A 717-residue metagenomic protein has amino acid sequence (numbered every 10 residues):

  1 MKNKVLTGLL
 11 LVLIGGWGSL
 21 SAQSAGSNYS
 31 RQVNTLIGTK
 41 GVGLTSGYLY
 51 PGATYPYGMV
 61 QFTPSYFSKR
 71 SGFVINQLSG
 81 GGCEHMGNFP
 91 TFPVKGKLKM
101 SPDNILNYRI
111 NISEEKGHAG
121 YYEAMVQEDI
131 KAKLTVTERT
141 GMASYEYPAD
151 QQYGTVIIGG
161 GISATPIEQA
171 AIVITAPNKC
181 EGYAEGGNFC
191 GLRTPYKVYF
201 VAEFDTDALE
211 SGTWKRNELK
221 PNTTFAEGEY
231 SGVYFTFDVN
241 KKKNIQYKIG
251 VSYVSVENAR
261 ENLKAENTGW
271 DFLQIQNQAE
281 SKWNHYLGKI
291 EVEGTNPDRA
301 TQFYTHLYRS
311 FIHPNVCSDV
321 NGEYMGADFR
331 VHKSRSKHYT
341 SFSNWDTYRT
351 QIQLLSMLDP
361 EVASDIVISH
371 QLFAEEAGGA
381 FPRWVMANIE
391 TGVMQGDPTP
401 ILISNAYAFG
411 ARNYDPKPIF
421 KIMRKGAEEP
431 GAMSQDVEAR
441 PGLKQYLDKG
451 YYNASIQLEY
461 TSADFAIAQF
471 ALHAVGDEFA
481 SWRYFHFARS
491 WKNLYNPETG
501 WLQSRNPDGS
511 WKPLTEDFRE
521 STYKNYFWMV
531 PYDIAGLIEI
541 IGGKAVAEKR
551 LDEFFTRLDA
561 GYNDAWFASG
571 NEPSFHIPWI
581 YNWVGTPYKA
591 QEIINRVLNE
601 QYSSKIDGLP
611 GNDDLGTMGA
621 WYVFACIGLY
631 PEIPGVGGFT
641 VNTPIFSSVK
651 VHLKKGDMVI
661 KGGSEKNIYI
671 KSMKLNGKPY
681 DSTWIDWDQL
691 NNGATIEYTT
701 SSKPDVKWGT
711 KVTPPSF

Functional and structural regions predicted by a protein language model:
M1-A25: Bacterial Sec-dependent N-terminal signal peptides
Q23-I352, S356-I401, N405-L458, A466 (+10 more regions): Accessory carbohydrate-recognition regions in carbohydrate-active enzymes
A463: ATP-dependent phospho-/nucleotidyl transfer catalytic cores
Y669: Extracellular attachment/recognition segments
